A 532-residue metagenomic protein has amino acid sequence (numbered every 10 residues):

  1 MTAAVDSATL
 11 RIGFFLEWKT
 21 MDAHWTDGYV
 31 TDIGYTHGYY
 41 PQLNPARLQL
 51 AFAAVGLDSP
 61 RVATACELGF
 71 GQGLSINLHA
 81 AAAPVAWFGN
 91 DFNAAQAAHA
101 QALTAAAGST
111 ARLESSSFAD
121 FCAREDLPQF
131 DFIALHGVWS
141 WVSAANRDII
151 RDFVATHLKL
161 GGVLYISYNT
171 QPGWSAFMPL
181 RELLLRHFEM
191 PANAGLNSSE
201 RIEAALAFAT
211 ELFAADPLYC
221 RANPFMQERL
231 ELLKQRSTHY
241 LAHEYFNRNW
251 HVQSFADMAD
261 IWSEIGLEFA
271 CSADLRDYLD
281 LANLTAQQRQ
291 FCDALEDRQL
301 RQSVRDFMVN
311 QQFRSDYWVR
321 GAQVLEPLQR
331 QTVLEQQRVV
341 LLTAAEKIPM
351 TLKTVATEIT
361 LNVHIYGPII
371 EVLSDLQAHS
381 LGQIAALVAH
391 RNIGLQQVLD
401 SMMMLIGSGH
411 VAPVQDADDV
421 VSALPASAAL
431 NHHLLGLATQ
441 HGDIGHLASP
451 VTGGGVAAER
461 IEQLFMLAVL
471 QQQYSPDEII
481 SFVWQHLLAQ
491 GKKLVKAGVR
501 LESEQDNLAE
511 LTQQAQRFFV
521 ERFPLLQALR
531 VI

Functional and structural regions predicted by a protein language model:
T31-A63: Conserved alpha-helix/loop element of class I SAM-dependent methyltransferases that forms part of the SAM/SAH-binding
Q72-P84: Conserved SAM-binding loop of SAM-dependent methyltransferases across substrates and taxa, primarily the Class I
A86-D91: Conserved SAM-binding motif I beta-strand of class I
A123-F132: A short acidic, Gly/Pro-enriched loop at the edge of an enzyme's catalytic core that lines a small-molecule cofactor
D148-L160: A short glycine-rich, Lys/Arg-flanked "PGG" loop and its adjoining helix->strand segment in the class I
G161-N169: Conserved beta-strand signature within the Rossmann-like core of class I S-adenosyl-L-methionine
Y168-N193, A205, L212-A215: Conserved class I S-adenosyl-L-methionine
D280-A294, L300-R314, E358-I532: Long, charge-rich, low-complexity alpha-helical segments
